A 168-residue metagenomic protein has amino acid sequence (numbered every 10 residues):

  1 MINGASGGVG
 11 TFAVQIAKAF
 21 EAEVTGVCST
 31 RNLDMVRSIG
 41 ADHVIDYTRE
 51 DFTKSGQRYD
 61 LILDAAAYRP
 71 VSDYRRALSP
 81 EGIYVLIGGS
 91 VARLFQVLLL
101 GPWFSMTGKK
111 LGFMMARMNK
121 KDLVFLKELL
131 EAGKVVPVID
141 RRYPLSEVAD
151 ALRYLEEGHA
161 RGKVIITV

Functional and structural regions predicted by a protein language model:
M1-D46: Mid-domain Rossmann-like dinucleotide-binding core that forms the NAD(H)/NADP(H) cofactor-binding site
G10, L33, P70-S72, A149: Short, well-ordered alpha-helical microsegments
C28-N32, E50, Y68-R69, G89-V91: Short, polar loop motifs at secondary-structure junctions
H43-Y47, Y143-S146: Short acidic-hydrophobic, aromatic-tinged amphipathic segments that line or gate anion-handling sites
I45, D60-L63, V85: N-terminal Rossmann-like NAD(P) cofactor-binding module of classical short-chain dehydrogenase/reductase
T53-L61: A short acidic, Gly/Pro-enriched loop at the edge of an enzyme's catalytic core that lines a small-molecule cofactor
A65-V135, V168: Glycine-rich phosphate-binding loop and adjacent beta-alpha segment of Rossmann(oid) nucleotide-cofactor-binding
N119-V168: C-terminal hydrophobic helical "lid"/dimerization subdomain of Rossmann-like NAD(P)H-dependent oxidoreductases
